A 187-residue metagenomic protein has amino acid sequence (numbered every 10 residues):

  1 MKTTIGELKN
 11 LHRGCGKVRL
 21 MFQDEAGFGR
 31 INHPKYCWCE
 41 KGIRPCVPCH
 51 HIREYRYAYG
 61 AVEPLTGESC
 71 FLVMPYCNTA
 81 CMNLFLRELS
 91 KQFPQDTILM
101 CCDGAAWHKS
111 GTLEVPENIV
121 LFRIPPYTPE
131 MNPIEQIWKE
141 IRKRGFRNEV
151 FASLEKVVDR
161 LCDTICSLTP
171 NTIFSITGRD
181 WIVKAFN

Functional and structural regions predicted by a protein language model:
M1-N83, R87, I182-F186: Extended, low-complexity cationic-aromatic segments
G16-L20, E135-N187: C-terminal anion-handling pockets and recognition modules
G16-V18, Q95-I98: Short coil/turn segments at beta-strand junctions that form active-site/ligand-binding loops
M21-Q23, L99-C102, F122-P125: Short beta-strand segments
D24, G60-A61, G67, L86 (+4 more regions): Mobile genetic element proteins and their domesticated derivatives, centered on retroelements and DNA transposons
R44-I52, E117-Q136, V150: RNase H-like polynucleotidyl transferase catalytic core
D96-H108, N132: Acidic/histidine-rich, metal-coordinating catalytic segments
S110-N118: Short, aromatic/basic amphipathic alpha-helical patches
